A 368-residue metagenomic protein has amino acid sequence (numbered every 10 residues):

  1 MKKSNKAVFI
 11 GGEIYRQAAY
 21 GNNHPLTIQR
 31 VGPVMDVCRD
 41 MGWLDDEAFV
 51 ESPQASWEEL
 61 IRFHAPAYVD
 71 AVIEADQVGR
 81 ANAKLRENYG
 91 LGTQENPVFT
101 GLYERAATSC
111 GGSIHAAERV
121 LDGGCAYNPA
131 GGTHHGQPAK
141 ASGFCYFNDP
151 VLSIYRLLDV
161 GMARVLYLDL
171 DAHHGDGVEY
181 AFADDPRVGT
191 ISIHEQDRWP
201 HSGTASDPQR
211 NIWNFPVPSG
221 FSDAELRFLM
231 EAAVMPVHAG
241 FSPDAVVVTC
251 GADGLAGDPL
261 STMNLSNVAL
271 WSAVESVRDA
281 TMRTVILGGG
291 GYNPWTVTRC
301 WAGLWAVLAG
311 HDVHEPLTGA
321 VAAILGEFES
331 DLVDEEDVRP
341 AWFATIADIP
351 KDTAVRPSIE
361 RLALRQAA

Functional and structural regions predicted by a protein language model:
M1-H64: N-terminal low-complexity, Ser/Thr- and acidic-residue-enriched intrinsically disordered segments
K2-I10, R16-A19, G79-A368: A general "terminal functional-core" signal
H64-R80: Short, structured active-site "lid" loops
